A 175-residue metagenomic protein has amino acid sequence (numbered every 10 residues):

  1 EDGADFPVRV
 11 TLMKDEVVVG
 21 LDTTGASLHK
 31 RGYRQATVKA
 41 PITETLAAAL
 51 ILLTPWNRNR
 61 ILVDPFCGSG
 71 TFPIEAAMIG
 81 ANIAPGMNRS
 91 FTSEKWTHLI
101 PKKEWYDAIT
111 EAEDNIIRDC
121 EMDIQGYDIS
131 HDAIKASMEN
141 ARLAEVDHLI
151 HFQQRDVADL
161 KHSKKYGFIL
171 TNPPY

Functional and structural regions predicted by a protein language model:
E1-T45, I51: Non-catalytic, mostly N-terminal accessory regions of nucleic-acid modification and defense proteins
I42, L46-L160, F168: Conserved S-adenosyl-L-methionine
Y166-N172: Short SAM/SAH-binding signature in class I
Y175: Short glycine-rich anion-binding loops that position phosphate/pyrophosphate groups of nucleotides and phosphorylated
